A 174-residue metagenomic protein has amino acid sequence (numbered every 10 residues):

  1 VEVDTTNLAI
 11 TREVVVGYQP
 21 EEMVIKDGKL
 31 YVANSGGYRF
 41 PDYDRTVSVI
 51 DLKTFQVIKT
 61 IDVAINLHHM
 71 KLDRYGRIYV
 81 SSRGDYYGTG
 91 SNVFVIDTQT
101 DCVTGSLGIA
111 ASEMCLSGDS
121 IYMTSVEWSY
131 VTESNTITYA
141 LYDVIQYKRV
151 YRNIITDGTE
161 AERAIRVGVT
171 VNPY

Functional and structural regions predicted by a protein language model:
V1-Y174: Predominantly soluble domains enriched in secretory-pathway, periplasmic, or organellar proteins
